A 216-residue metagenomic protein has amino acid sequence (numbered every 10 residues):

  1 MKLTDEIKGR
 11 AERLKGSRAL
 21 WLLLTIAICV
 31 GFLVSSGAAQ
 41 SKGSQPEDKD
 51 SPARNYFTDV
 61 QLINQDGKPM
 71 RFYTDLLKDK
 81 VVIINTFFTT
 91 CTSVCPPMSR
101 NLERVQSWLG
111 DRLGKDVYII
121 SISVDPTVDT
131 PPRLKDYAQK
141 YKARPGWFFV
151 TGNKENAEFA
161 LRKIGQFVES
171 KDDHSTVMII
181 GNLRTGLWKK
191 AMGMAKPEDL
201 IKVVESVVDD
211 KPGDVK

Functional and structural regions predicted by a protein language model:
M1-G16: N-terminal secretory signal peptides that target proteins for export/translocation
L23-F32: Bacterial N-terminal signal peptides
K42-T74, P97-N101: N-terminal "domain-start" segment that seeds a small globular fold
F72-P96, L102: Short active-site neighborhood of thiol/selenol oxidoreductases, capturing the structured segment around
K80-V81, M98-S121, Q139: Conserved helix-turn-beta segment immediately C-terminal to the redox Cys motif in thioredoxin-like folds
K115-D129, P145-A157: Thiol-based oxidoreductase modules, predominantly thioredoxin-like and allied folds used for disulfide exchange
K135-S175: Short, internal strand/loop/helix patches that form the active-site neighborhood or redox-interaction surface
D172-K216: Thiol-/selenol-based redox modules, centered on thioredoxin-like and closely related oxidoreductase domains
